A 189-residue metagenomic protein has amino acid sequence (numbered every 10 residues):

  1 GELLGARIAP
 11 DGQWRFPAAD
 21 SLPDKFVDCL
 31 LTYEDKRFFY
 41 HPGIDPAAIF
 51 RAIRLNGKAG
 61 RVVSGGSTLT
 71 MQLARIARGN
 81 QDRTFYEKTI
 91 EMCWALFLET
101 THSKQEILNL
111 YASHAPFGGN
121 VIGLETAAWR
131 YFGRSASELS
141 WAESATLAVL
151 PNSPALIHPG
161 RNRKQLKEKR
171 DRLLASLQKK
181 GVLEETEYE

Functional and structural regions predicted by a protein language model:
G1-E189: Juxtamembrane regions of bacterial inner-membrane/periplasmic proteins, predominantly the peptidoglycan biogenesis
